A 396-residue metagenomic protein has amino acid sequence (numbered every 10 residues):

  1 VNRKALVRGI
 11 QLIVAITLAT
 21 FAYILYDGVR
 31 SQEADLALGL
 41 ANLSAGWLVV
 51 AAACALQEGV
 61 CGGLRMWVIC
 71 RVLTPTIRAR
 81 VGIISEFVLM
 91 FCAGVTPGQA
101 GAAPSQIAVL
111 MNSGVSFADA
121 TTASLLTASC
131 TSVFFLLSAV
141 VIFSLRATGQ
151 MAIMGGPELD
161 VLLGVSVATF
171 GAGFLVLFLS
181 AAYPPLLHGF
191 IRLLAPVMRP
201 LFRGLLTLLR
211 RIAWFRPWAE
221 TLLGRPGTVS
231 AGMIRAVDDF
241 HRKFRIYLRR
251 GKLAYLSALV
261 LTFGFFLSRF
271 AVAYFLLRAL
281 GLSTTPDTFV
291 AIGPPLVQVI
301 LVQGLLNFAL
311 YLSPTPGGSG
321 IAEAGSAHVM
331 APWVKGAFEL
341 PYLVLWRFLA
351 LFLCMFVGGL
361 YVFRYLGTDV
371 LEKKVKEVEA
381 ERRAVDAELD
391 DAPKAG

Functional and structural regions predicted by a protein language model:
V1-L38, L89-P217, T315, S319-G396: Transmembrane helix-loop-helix hairpins in multi-pass inner-membrane proteins
Y26, R211, F215-D238: Short, membrane-interfacial amphipathic segments enriched in basic
L36-S44, P75-R78, G114, F244-G251 (+1 more regions): Helix-boundary and loop/linker segments of multi-pass membrane transporters
A55-L64, V68-R71, V81-G82, A93-P104 (+1 more regions): Short helix-coil transition sites and intra-membrane helix breaks within transmembrane domains of multi-pass
L56-L64, F91, A128-V140, F263-A271 (+2 more regions): Hydrophobic alpha-helical transmembrane bundles that constitute the permease/transmembrane domains of multi-pass
V60-V88, L276-V302: Membrane-embedded helical hairpins/re-entrant loop segments and their flanking transmembrane helices within multi-pass
R80-L89, D119, P294-F308, A337-F348: Alpha-helical transmembrane segments of multi-pass membrane proteins
M233-L305: Transmembrane helical segments that form the transport core of multi-pass membrane transport proteins
